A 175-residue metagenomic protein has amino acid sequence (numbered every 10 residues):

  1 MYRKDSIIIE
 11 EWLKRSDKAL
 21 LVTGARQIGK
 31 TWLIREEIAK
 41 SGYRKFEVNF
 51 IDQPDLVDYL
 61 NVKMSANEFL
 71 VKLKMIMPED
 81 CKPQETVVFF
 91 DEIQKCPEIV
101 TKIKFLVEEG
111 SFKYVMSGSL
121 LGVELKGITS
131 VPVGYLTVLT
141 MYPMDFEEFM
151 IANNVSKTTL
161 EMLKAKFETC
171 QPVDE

Functional and structural regions predicted by a protein language model:
M1-R15: Pre-Walker A adenine-sensing motif
V22: Hydrophobic anchor at the beta1->P-loop junction of P-loop NTPases
K30: Conserved lysine of the Walker
L33, E37: Hydrophobic positions on the alpha1 helix immediately C-terminal to the Walker A/P-loop
D52-P83: Short glycine-rich substrate-engagement loop in P-loop NTPases that contacts/grips substrate
C81-E98: Conserved P-loop NTPase "ATPase switch" module shared by AAA+ and STAND
K113-S119, T140: Structural recognition of the conserved hydrophobic beta-strand(s) that form the central parallel beta-sheet of P-loop
K126-E175: Interdomain motor-coupling "hinge/lid" segment immediately C-terminal to the ATP-binding subdomain of NTP-driven enzymes
